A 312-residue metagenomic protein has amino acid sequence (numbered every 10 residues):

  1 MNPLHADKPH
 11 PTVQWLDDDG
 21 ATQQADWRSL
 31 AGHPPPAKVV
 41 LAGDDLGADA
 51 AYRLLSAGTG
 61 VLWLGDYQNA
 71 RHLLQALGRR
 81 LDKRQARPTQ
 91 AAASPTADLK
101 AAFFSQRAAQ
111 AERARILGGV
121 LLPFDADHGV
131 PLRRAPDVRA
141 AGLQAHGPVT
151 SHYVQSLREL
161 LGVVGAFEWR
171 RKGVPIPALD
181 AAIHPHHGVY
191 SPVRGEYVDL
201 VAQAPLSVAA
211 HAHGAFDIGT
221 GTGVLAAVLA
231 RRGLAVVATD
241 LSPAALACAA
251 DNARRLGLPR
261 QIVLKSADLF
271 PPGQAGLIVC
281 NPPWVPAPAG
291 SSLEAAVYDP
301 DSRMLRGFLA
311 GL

Functional and structural regions predicted by a protein language model:
N2-G32, P36-V174: N-terminal auxiliary segments of SAM/dcSAM-dependent transferases
E112, I116, C248, M304-G307: Charged catalytic carboxylate motif
L117-G118, A202, L309-L312: Short amphipathic alpha-helical segments and helix-helix/interface helices
P136-V228: SAM-dependent Rossmann-like transferase core, predominantly class I methyltransferases with a strong bias toward
I183, A289-S292: A short, flexible beta-alpha/helix-coil linker loop
P192, A244, D299-R303: Residue-level signal for the nucleotide or nucleotide-sugar donor/cofactor binding architecture
R194-P282, P286, G290: Conserved SAM/SAH cofactor-binding pocket of Class I
S292-L312: Glycine-rich S-adenosyl-L-methionine
